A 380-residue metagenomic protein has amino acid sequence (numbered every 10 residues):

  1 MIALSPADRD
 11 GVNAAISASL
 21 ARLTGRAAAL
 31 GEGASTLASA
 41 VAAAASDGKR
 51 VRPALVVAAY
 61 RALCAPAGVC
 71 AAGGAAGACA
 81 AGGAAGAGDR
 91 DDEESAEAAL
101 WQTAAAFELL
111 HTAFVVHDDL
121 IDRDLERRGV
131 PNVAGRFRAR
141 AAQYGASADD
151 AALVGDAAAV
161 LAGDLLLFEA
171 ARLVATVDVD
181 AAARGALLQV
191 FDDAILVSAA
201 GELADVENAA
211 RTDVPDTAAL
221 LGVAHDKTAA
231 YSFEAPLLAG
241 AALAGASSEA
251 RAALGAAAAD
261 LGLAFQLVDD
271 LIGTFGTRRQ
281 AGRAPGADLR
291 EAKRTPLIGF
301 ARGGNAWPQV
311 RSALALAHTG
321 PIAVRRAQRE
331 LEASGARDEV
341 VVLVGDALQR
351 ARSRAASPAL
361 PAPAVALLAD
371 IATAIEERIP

Functional and structural regions predicted by a protein language model:
M1-A106, T112, V116-H117, I121-A152 (+4 more regions): Conserved N-terminal diphosphate/IPP-binding helix and adjacent helical/loop segment of trans-prenyltransferase domains
A40-V41, A45, A59, F107 (+6 more regions): Short alpha-helical scaffolding segments that buttress acidic/His motifs in well-ordered protein cores
A45-R52, A157-F168, A175-F275: All-alpha helical catalytic cores of prenyl diphosphate-utilizing isoprenoid enzymes
L55, A170, G201, I298 (+2 more regions): Residue-level signal for inorganic ion chemistry
V57-R61, V115, F168-T176, L238-A242 (+1 more regions): Short glycine/serine- and small hydrophobic-enriched flexible loop segments
C64, D91, G240-E249, I272-Q280 (+2 more regions): C-terminal helix-coil-helix/basic helical segment that borders enzyme active sites and/or dimer interfaces and provides
R127-G163, D213-A230, A252, R278-G304 (+1 more regions): Divalent-cation-assisted or electrostatically stabilized phosphate/pyrophosphate-binding catalytic cores
R325-P380: Short hairpin/turn module used for nucleic-acid contact or packing/dimerization
